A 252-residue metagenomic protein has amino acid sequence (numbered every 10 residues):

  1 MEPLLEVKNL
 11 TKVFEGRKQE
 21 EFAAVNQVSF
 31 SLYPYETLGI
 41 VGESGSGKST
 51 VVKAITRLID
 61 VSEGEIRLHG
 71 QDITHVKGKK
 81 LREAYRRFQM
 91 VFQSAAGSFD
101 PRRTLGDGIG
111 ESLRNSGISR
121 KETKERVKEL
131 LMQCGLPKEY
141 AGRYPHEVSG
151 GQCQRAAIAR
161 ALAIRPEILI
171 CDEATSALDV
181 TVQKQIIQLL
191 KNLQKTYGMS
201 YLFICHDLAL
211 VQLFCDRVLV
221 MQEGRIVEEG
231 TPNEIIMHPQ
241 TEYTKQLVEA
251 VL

Functional and structural regions predicted by a protein language model:
T56: Helix-to-loop junction immediately C-terminal to a conserved catalytic motif
D72, K121-E139, V248-E249: Conserved ABC ATPase "signature" region
Y144-V148, Q152: Conserved ABC ATPase signature
A163-E167: A short, proline-enriched helix->beta-strand linker immediately N-terminal to the Walker B motif in ABC-type P-loop
V211-L213: A short, surface-exposed alpha-helical micro-motif characterized by mixed small hydrophobic and charged/polar residues
E229-G230: ABC ATPase "signature
